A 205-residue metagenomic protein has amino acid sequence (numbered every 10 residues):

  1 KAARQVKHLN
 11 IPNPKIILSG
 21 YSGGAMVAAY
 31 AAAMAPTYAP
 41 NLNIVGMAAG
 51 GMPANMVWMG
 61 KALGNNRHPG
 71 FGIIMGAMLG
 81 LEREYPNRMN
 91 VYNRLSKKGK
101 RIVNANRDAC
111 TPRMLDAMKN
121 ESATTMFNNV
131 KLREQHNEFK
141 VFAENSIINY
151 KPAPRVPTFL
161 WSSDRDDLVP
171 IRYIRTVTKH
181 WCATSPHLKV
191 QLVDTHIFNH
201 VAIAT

Functional and structural regions predicted by a protein language model:
A2-F71: Primarily recognizes the serine-hydrolase "nucleophile elbow" in alpha/beta-hydrolase and SGNH/GDSL folds
R4-K7, A33-T37, D108, L115 (+2 more regions): Sec-exported extracytoplasmic/periplasmic mature domains
P12-K15, L42-G46, P154-P157, S185-V190: Loop/turn elements at helix/coil->beta-strand transitions in domains of secreted/extracellular proteins
G23-M26, M52-M56, D164-L168, I197-V201: Solvent-exposed loop/turn segments at secondary-structure junctions within structured extracellular/periplasmic domains
A48, F159-W161, V193: Hydrophobic/aromatic beta-strand patches that form the interior of the parallel beta-sheet core in alpha/beta enzyme
G50-K151: Accessory cap/linker subdomain of secreted extracellular hydrolases
K61, G70, V130-A143, R165-L168 (+1 more regions): C-terminal catalytic histidine-bearing segment of alpha/beta-hydrolase fold enzymes
P154, F159-D166: Short beta-strand/loop motif that positions the catalytic acidic residue of the alpha/beta-hydrolase fold
